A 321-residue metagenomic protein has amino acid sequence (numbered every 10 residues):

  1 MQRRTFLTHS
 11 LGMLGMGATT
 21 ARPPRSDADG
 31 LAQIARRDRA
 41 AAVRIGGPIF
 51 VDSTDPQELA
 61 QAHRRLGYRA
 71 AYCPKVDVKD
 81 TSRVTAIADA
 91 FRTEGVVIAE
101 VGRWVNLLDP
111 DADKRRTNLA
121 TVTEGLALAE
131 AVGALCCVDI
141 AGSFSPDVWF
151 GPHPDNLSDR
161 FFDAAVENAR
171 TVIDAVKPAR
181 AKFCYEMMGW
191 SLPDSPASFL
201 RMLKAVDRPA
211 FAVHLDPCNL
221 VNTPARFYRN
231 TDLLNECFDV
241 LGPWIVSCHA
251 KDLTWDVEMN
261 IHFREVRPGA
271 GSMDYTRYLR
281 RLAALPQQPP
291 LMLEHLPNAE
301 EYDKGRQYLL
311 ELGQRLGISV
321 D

Functional and structural regions predicted by a protein language model:
R3-R25: N-terminal export signals
S10-G12, L31, A35-R37, T93 (+1 more regions): Active-site acidic/histidine proton-transfer and metal-coordination neighborhood in alpha/beta enzyme cores
T20-F50, T54, A62: C-terminal segment of N-terminal export signals and the immediately downstream linker at the start of the mature
I34-A40, E58-R65, D80-E100, L126-G133 (+4 more regions): Acidic (Asp/Glu)-rich catalytic clusters
V43-P48, A71-C73, I98-R103, C137-D139 (+4 more regions): Hydrophobic faces of well-ordered beta-strands that scaffold small-molecule active sites in alpha/beta enzyme cores
I49-Q57, C73-V84, N106-P110, S145-D147 (+5 more regions): Acidic-and-aromatic substrate-binding clefts and catalytic sites of carbohydrate-active enzymes
H63, A71, F91, N118 (+5 more regions): Conserved, mostly hydrophobic/aromatic
V101, E167-R267, S272, V320: Acidic/histidine-rich catalytic cores of soluble enzymes
